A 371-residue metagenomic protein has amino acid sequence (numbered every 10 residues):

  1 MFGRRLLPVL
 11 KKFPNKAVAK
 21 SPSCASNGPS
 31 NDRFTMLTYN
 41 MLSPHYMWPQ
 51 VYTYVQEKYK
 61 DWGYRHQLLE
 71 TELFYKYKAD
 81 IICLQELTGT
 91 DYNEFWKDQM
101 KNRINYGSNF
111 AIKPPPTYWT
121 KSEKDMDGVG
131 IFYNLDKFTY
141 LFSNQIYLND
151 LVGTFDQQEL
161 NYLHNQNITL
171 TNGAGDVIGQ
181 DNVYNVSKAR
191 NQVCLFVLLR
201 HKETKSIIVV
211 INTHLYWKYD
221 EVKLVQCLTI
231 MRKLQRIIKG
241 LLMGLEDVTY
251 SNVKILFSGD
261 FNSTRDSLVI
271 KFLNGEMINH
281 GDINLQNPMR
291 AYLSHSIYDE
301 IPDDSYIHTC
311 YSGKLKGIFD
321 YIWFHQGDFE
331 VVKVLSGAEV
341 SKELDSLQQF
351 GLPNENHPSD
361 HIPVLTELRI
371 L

Functional and structural regions predicted by a protein language model:
F2-S26, A189, L198, R232-L256 (+1 more regions): Metal-dependent phosphoester-hydrolase catalytic domains
P8-R33, I81-L215, I322, G337: Structured beta-strand-rich core segments of catalytic domains in phosphoester-bond hydrolases
Y39-N40, L69, F132, V197 (+5 more regions): Generic structural signal for small/hydrophobic residues in well-ordered secondary structure, especially within
M41, L87, T213-L215, G259-F261 (+1 more regions): Active-site metal-binding loops of divalent metal-dependent hydrolases
P44-Q50, T204-S206: Short acidic/His/Gly/Ser-rich catalytic and metal-binding motifs that mark active-site loops of diverse hydrolases
H45, G89-E94, W217-V222, N262-S267: Active-site environment of divalent metal-dependent phosphoester hydrolases
V55-Q67, V183: A short acidic, glycine-rich active-site loop that binds or catalyzes chemistry on phosphate/adenosine moieties
T213-R232: Active-site-proximal segments of metal-dependent phosphoesterases and phosphodiesterases across multiple
